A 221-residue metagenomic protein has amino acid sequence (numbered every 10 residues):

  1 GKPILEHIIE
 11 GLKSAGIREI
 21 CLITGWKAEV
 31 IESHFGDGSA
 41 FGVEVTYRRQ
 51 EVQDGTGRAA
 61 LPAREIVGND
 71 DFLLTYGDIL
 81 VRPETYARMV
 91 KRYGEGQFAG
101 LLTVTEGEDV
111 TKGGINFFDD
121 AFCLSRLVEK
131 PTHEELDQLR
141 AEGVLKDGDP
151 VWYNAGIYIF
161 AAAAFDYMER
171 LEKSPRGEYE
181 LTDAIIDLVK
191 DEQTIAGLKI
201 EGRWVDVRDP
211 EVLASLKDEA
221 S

Functional and structural regions predicted by a protein language model:
K2-T75, V81-R88, E95: Conserved N-terminal catalytic core of the sugar/cofactor nucleotidyltransferase
H7, G11, V30, P62 (+5 more regions): Alpha-helical scaffold segments in soluble metabolic enzymes
L22, L74, G100-T103, G197: Structural beta-sheet core signal
D37-F41, F118, L188-V189: Short, conserved catalytic or adaptor-binding loops enriched in Gly and charged residues
E44-T46, C123-R126, T194-A196: Conserved beta-strand segments of alpha/beta enzyme cores
R48-Q50, T103, K130, L198-I200: Conserved beta-strand termini and adjacent loop/short-helix elements that scaffold enzyme active sites in alpha/beta
R82-L171, P175: Conserved core of the sugar-phosphate nucleotidyltransferase
D149-S221: Conserved alpha/beta core of the MobA/IspD/sugar-nucleotide pyrophosphorylase nucleotidyltransferase superfamily
